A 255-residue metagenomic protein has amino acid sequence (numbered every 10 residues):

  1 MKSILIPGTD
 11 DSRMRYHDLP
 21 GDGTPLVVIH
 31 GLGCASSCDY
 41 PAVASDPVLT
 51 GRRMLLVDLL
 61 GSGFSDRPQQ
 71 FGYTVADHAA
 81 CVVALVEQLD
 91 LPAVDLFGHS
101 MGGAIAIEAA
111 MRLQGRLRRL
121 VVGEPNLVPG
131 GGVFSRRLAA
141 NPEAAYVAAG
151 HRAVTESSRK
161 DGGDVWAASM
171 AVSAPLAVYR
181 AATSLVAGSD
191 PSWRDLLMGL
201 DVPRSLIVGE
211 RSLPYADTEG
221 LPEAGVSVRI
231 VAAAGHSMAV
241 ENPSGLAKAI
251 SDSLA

Functional and structural regions predicted by a protein language model:
T9-F64: Conserved HGGG/HGGXW glycine-rich cap/lid loop of the alpha/beta-hydrolase fold
C38-Y40, S65-F71, G132-F134, D217-T218: Conserved catalytic-core motifs of eukaryotic protein kinase domains, centered on the activation segment
A44, L55-F97, K248: Active-site loop/oxyanion-hole signature of alpha/beta-hydrolase fold enzymes
G98, G102, A106: Gly/Ala-rich beta-loop-alpha elbow adjacent to hydrolase catalytic centers
I107-R112, L117-A148: Flexible "cap/lid" loop of the alpha/beta hydrolase fold
G131-R137, A144-G199: Conserved alpha/beta-hydrolase catalytic His-Asp/Glu region
L176-I230, A239: Conserved serine/cysteine hydrolase catalytic core
A234-A247: Catalytic histidine-centered segment of alpha/beta-hydrolase-like enzymes
